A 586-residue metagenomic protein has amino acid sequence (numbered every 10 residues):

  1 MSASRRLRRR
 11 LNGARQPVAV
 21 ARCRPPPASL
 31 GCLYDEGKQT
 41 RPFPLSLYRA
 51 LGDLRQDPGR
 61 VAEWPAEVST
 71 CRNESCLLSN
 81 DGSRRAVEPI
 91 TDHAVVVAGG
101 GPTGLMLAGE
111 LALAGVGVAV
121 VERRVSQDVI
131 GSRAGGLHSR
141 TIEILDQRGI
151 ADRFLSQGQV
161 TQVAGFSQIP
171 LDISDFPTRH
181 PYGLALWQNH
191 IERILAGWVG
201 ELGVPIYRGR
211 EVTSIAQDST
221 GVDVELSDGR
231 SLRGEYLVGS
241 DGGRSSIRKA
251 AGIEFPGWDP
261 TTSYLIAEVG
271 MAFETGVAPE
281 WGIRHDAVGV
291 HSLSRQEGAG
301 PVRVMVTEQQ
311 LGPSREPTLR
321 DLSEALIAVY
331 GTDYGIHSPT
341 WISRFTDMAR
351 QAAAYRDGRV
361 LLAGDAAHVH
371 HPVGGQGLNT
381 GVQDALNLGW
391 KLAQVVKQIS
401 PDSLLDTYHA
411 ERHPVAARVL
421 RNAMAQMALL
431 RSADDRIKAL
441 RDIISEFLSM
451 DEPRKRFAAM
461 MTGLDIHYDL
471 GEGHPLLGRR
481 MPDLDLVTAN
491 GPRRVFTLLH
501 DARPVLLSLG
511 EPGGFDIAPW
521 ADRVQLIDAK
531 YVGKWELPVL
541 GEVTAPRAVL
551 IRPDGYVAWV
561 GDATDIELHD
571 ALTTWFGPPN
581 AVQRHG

Functional and structural regions predicted by a protein language model:
S2-R10, C23: Low-acidity, Ser/Thr- and Arg-rich intrinsically disordered low-complexity segments
R15-Q16, Y34, Q39, Y48 (+1 more regions): Low-complexity, intrinsically disordered or signal/transmembrane-proximal segments
K38, G52, D57-R441, S445-E452: Core Rossmann-like FAD-binding/catalytic domain of the broad FAD-dependent monooxygenase superfamily
W64, V68-N80, A86-P89, A393-P504 (+4 more regions): C-terminal helical "tail/cap" subdomain of flavin- and related membrane-associated enzymes
T346-L362, A366-H368, R479-L499, W535-E542: FAD-binding beta-loop-beta segment adjacent to the flavin cofactor pocket
A367, A548-A558: Short, glycine-anchored, charge-dense loop/turn motifs used at functional sites
R523-W535: Thiol-based oxidoreductase modules, predominantly thioredoxin-like and allied folds used for disulfide exchange
